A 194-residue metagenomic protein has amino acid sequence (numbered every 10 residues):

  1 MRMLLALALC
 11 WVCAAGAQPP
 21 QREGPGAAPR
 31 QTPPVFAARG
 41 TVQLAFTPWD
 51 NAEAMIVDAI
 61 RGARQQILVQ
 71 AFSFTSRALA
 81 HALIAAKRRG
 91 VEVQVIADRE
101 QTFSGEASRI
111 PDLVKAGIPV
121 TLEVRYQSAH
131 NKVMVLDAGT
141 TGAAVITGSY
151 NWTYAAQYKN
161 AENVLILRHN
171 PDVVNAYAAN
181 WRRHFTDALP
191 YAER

Functional and structural regions predicted by a protein language model:
M1-L7: Sec-dependent signal peptide recognition, specifically the positively charged N-region followed immediately by
A8-A17: Hydrophobic h-region of N-terminal signal peptides that target proteins for export in Gram-negative bacteria
P19-P33, D137, A143-R194: Signature of lipid phosphatidyltransferase scaffolds
A27, F46-N51, A85-K87, Q94 (+7 more regions): Extracytoplasmic low-complexity repetitive segments enriched in small/polar residues
T32-N51: Boundary/entry segment of secreted carbohydrate-active catalytic domains
Q43-A45, L68-A71, Q94-D98, T121-L122 (+3 more regions): Structural recognition of the beta-strand scaffold that forms the well-ordered cores of secreted hydrolase catalytic
D58, G62-P119: Primarily the HKD phosphodiesterase
S73-R77, R99-F103, Y126-S128, T140 (+2 more regions): Solvent-exposed loop/turn segments at secondary-structure junctions within structured extracellular/periplasmic domains
